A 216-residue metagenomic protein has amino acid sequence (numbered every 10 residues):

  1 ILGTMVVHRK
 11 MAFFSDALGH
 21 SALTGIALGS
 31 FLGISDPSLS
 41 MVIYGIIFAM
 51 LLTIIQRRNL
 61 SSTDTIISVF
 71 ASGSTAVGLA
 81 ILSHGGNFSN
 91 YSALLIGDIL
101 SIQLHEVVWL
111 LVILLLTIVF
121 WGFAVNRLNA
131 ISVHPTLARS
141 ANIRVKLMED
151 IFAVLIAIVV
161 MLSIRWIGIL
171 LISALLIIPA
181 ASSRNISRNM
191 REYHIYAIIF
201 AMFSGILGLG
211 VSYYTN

Functional and structural regions predicted by a protein language model:
I1-L2, I43-L51, V77, L111-F120 (+2 more regions): Generic alpha-helical transmembrane segments of integral inner-membrane proteins, especially permease/transport modules
I1-R9, A27-D36, R127-R139, F152-S163 (+1 more regions): Short juxtamembrane and helix-loop transition motifs at transmembrane-helix boundaries in membrane proteins
T4-N87, S183-Y196, V211-N216: Short loop segments and helix-boundary regions at transmembrane helix junctions of multi-pass inner-membrane proteins
V7, A22, A93-L95, S132-T136 (+1 more regions): Re-entrant/interfacial helical elements at transmembrane boundaries that shape and gate the permeation pathway
G19-S21, I46-I47, L147-I158, L170-M190 (+2 more regions): Hydrophobic alpha-helical segments embedded in the membrane of multi-pass proteins
T63, I67-N126: Transmembrane helix-bundle core of multi-pass membrane transporters and related energy-transducing complexes
S92, I96-S101, F200-N216: C-terminal binding/interaction regions
V107-L176: Helix-loop-helix "hairpin" substructures at the membrane interface of multi-pass membrane proteins
